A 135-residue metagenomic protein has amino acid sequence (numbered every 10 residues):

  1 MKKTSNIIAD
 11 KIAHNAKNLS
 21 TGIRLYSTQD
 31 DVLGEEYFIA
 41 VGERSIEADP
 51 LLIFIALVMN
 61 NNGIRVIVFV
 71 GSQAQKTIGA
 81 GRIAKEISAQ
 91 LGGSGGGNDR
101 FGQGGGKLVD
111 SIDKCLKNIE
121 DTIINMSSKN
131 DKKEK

Functional and structural regions predicted by a protein language model:
M1-K135: Terminal appendage regions of diverse proteins
